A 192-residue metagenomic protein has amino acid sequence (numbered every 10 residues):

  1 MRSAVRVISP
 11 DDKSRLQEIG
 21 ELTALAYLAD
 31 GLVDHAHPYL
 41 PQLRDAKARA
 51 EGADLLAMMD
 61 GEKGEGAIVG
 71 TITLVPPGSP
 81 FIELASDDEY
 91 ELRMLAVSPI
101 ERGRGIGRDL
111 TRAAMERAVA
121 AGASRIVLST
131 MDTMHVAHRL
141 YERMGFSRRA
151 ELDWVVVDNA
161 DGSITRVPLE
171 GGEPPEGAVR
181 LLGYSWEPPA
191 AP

Functional and structural regions predicted by a protein language model:
R2-V5: Extreme N-terminal starter segment of soluble prokaryotic enzymes
V7-P99, T111-R112, R117, G177 (+1 more regions): Acetyl-CoA-dependent GNAT
L25, L56, D88, S124-V127 (+2 more regions): C-terminal "cap" of GNAT-fold acetyltransferases
V33, L40, H135-V136, D153: Generic, ordered loop/turn and secondary-structure boundary motif
H37-L40, A50-G52, R102-I106, A123 (+1 more regions): Short C-terminal domain-edge/linker segments immediately following a structured domain
M94-R112, V119-A121, D132-H138, R143-M144: Conserved glycine-rich acetyl-CoA-binding loop
